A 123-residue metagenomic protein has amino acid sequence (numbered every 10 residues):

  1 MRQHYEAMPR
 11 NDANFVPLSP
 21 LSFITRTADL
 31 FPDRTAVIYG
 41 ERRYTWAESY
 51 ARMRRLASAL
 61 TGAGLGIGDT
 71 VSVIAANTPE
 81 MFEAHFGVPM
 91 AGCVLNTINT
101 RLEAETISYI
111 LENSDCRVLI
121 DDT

Functional and structural regions predicted by a protein language model:
M1-P17: Flexible, non-catalytic linker and terminal segments flanking ANL/adenylate-forming cores
F15-V16, L21-T25, D33-T78, F82-F86 (+2 more regions): Conserved AMP-binding/adenylate-forming core of the ANL superfamily
Y39, T97-I98: Thr-Gly-centered strand-to-loop micro-motif
S72, V118-I120: Structural motif
P89: Anion (oxyanion) recognition and catalysis
G92: Structured binding elements
I98-T100, D122-T123: Short beta->alpha connector loops at strand-helix junctions that form conserved, small/polar/Pro-enriched
N113-R117: Active-site charged/polar residues at nucleotide-handling catalytic sites that mediate phosphoryl, nucleotidyl
